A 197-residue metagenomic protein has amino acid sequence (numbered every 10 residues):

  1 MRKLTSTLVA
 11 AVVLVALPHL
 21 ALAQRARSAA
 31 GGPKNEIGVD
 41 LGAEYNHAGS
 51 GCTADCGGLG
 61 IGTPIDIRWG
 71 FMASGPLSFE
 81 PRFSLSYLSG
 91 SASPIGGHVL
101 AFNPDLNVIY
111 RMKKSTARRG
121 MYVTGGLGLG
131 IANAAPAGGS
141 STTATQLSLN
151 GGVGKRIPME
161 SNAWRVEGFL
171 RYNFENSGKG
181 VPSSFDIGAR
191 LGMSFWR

Functional and structural regions predicted by a protein language model:
M1-V9: Bacterial N-terminal signal peptides that target proteins for export
V9-A16: Bacterial N-terminal signal peptides
A16-D40, K113, R197: Outer-membrane beta-barrel biogenesis signature
Q24-A26, A43-H47, T63-L149, K155-V166 (+1 more regions): Gram-negative (and chloroplast) outer-membrane scaffold detector with strong preference for beta-barrel transmembrane
K34-G62: N-terminal targeting signals for Sec/Tat export/insertion, comprising classic cleavable signal peptides
G38-D40, E44, V108, S183-R197: Outer-membrane beta-barrel "beta-signal"
S50-T53, N176-S183: A short acidic/glycine-rich loop-to-helix N-cap element
G168-R171: Internal, hydrophobic beta-strand segments that form the core of beta-sheet-rich folds
